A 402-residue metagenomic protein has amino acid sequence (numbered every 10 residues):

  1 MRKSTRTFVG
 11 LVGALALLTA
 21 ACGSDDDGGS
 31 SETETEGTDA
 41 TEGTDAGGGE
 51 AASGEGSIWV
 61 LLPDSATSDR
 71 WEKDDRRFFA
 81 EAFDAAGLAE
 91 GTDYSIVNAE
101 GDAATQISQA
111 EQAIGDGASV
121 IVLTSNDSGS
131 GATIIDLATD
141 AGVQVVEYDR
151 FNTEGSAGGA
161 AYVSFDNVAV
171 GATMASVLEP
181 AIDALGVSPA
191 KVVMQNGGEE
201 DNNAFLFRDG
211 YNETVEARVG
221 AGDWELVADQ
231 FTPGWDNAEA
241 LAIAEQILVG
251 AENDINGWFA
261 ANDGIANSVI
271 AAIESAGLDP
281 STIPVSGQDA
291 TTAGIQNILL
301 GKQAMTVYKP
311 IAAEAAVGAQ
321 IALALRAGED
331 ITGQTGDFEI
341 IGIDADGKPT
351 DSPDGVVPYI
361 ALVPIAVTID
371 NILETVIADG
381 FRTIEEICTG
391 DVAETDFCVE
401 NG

Functional and structural regions predicted by a protein language model:
M1-V9: Bacterial N-terminal signal peptides that target proteins for export
K3, C22-G402: A residue-level marker of the well-folded mature domains of exported/periplasmic proteins
V9-G10, W258: Short, surface-exposed loop and linker segments with low hydrophobicity and enrichment for Pro/Ser/Thr
G13: Glycine- and hydrophobic-rich flexible loops that cap the catalytic core of alpha/beta enzyme folds
A16-A21: C-terminal motif of bacterial Sec signal peptides marking the signal peptidase cleavage site
